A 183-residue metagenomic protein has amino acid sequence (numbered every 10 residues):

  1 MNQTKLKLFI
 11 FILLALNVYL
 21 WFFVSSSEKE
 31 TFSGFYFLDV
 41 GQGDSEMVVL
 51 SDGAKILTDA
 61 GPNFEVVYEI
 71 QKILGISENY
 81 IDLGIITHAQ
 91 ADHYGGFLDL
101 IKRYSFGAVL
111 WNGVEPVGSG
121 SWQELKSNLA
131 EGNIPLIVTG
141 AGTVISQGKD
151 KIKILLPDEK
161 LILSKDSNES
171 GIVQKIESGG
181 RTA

Functional and structural regions predicted by a protein language model:
N2-A183: Non-globular, low-confidence helical/coil segments that flank catalytic cores
